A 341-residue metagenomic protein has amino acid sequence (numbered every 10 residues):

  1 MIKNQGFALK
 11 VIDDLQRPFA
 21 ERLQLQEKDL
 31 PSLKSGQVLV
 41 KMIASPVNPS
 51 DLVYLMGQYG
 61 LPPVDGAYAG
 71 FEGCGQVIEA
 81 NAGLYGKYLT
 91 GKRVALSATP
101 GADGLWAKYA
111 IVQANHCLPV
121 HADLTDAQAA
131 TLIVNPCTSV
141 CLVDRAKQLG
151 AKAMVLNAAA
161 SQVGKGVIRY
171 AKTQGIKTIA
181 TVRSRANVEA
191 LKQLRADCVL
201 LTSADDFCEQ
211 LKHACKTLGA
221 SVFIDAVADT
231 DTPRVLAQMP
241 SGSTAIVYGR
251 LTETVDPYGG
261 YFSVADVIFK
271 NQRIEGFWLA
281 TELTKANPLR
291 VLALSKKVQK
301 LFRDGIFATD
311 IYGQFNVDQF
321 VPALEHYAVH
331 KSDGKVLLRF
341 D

Functional and structural regions predicted by a protein language model:
I2, K285-D341: C-terminal hydrophobic helical "lid"/dimerization subdomain of Rossmann-like NAD(P)H-dependent oxidoreductases
V11, S45, A80, V120-D123 (+1 more regions): Residue-level recognition of beta-strand microenvironments
D29-V47, M56-G101: Glycine-rich beta-strand-centered segment in the early N-terminal region that forms part of a ligand/cofactor-binding
L84, R93-A158: NAD(P)H dinucleotide-binding glycine-rich loop of Rossmann-like/cofactor-binding domains, especially the beta1-alpha1
L105-W106, R183-A190, Y258-V264: Short, glycine/polar-rich helix-capping loops at beta-to-alpha or helix-loop-helix junctions that flank or form
L132-D205: Mid-domain Rossmann-like dinucleotide-binding core that forms the NAD(H)/NADP(H) cofactor-binding site
D206-L218: Short amphipathic alpha-helix with an adjacent loop that forms part of the alpha/beta core around
T230-D304, R339-D341: Glycine-rich phosphate-binding loop and adjacent beta-alpha segment of Rossmann(oid) nucleotide-cofactor-binding
